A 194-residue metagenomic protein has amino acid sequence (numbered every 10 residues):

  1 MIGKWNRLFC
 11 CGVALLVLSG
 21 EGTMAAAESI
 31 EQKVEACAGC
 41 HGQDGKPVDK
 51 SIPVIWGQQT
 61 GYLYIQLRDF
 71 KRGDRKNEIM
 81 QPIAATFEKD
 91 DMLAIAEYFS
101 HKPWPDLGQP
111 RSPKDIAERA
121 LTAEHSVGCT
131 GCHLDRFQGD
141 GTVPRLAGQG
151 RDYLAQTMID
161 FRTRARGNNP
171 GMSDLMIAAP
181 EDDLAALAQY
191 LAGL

Functional and structural regions predicted by a protein language model:
M1-C11, G20: Bacterial N-terminal signal peptides that target proteins for export
W5, A165-S173, I177-A186: Short glycine/proline-enriched turn or capping motifs at secondary-structure junctions
G12-L15, T23-A25: Cleavable N-terminal signal peptides
A25-K46, L107, R111-D135, G150: Sequence/structural segment immediately N-terminal to covalent heme-attachment motifs in c-type and related
I30, G45-K76, Q81-T86, T130 (+3 more regions): Gly/Gly-Pro-rich "capping" loops immediately C-terminal to redox-active cysteine motifs in periplasmic/lumenal
K46-P47, H101-S112, I116, R136-R145 (+3 more regions): Inter-heme linker and motif-flanking segments adjacent to c-type heme-binding CXXCH motifs in c-type cytochromes
F70, Y98-F99, E124, F161 (+1 more regions): Conserved hydrophobic/aromatic "anchor" residues that stabilize well-ordered secondary structure elements
A85-G108, D152, I177-L194: C-terminal capping alpha-helices of c-type cytochrome domains
